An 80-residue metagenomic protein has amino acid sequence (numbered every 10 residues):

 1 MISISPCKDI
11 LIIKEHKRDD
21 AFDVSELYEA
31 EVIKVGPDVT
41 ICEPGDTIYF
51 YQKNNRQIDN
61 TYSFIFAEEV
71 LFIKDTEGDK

Functional and structural regions predicted by a protein language model:
M1-K80: Compact, glycine-rich, soluble single-domain proteins
